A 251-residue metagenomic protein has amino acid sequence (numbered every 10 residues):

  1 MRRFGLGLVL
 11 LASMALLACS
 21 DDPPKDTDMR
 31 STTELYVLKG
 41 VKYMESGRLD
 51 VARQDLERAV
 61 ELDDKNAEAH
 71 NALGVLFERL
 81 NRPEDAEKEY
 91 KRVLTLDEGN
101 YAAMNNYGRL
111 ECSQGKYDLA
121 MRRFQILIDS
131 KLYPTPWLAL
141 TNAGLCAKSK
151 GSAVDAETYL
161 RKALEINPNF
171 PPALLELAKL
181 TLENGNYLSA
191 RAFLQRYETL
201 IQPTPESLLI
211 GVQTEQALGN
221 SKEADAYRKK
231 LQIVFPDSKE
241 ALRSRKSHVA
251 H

Functional and structural regions predicted by a protein language model:
L16-L35: Bacterial Sec signal peptide processing site at the extreme N-terminus
P24, R30, T199-H251: Terminal, low-structured helical/coil segments at or just beyond the last alpha-helical repeat
D28, L62, L96, S130-L132 (+3 more regions): Structural marker of alpha-solenoid helical repeat scaffolds
L38, A72-V75, N106, N142 (+2 more regions): Canonical tetratricopeptide repeat
E45, R79-L80, S113-Q114, S130 (+5 more regions): Register position in tetratricopeptide repeats
